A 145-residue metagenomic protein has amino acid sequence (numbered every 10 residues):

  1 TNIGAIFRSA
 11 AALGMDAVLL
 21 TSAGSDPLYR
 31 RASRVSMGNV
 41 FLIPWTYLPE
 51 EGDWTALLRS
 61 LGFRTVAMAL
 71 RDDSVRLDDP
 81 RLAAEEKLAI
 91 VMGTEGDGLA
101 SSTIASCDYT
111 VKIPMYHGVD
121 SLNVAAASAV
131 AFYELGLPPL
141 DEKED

Functional and structural regions predicted by a protein language model:
T1-D73: RNA substrate-binding interface of SAM-dependent RNA methyltransferases
S9-L13, G24-V40, S101-D145: Structured adenosyl-cofactor binding patch, chiefly the S-adenosyl-L-methionine
D16, E50-E51, E85-E86, E95 (+3 more regions): Glutamate identity and glutamate-enriched acidic tracts
P44, P49, P80, P114 (+1 more regions): Proline-rich intrinsically disordered, low-complexity coils
G52, R59-G62, S74, D79-E85 (+1 more regions): Short, glycine- and charge-enriched coil/turn segments that flank and shape catalytic ligand pockets
V66-V119: Active-site/ligand-binding-proximal alpha/beta "capping" segment
